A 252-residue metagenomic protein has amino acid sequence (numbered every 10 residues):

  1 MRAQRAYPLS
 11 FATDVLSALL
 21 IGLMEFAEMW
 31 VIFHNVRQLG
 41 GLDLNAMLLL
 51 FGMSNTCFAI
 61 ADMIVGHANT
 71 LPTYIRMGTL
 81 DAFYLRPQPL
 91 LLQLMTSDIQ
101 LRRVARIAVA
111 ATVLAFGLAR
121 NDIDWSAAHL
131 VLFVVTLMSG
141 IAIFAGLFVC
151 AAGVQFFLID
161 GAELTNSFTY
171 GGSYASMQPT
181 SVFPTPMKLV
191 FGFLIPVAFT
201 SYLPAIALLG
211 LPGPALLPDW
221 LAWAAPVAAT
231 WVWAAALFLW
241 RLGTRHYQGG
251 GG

Functional and structural regions predicted by a protein language model:
M1-G252: Hydrophobic transmembrane alpha-helices and immediately adjacent juxtamembrane helices of multi-pass inner-membrane
